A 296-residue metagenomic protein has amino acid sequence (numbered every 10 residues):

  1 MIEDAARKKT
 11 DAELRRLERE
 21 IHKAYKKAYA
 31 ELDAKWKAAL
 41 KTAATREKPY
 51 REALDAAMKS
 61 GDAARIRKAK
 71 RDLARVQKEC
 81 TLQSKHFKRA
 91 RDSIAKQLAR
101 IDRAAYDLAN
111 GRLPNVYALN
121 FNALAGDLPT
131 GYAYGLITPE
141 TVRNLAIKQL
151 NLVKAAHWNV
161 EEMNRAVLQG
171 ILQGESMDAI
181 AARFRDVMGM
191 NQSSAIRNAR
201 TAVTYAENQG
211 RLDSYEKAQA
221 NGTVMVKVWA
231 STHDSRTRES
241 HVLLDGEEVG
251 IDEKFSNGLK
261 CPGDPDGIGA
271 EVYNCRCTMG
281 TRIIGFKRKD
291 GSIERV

Functional and structural regions predicted by a protein language model:
M1-G189, R282-V296: N-terminal leader/targeting and assembly helices and adjacent pre-domain segments
G189-M190, S194-V296: Acidic, glycine-rich two-metal-ion catalytic cores of nucleic acid-processing enzymes
